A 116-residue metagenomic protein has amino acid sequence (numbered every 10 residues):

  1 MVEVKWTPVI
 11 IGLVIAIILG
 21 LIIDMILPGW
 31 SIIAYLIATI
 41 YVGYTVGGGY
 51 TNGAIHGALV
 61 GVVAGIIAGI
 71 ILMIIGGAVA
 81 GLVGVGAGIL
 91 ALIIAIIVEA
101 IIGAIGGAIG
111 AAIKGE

Functional and structural regions predicted by a protein language model:
M1-E116: Juxtamembrane/disordered regions of integral membrane proteins
